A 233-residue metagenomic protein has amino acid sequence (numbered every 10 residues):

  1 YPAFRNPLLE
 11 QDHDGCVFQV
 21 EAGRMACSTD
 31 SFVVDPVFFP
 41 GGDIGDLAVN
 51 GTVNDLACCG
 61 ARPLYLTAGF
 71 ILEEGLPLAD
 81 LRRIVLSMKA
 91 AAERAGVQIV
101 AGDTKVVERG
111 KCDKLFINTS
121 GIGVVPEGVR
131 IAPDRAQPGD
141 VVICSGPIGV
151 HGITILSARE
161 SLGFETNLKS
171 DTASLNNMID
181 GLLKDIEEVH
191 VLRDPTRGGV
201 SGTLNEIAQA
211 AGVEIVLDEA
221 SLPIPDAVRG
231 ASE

Functional and structural regions predicted by a protein language model:
Y1-E233: Helix-biased detector of long, well-ordered alpha-helical tracts
